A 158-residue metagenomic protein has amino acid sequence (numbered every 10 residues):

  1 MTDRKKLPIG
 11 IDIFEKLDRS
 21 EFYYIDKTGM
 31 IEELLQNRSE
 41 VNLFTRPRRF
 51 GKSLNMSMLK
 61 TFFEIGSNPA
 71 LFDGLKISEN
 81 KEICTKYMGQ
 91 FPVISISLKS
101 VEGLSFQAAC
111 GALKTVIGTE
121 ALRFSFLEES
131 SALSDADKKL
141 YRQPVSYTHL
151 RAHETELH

Functional and structural regions predicted by a protein language model:
M1-K5, F50-E64, S100-L104, F124 (+1 more regions): Charged, low-complexity, helix/coiled-coil-prone segments
M1-L7, K86-V93, A132-A136: Short, compositionally biased low-complexity segments
M1-N80: Walker A/P-loop-proximal flanking segment of P-loop NTPase domains
G10-I11, A112, G118-L150: Conserved P-loop NTPase mechanochemical-coupling segment
L34, L104, H158: Active-site-proximal flexible loops/turns
N68-F126: P-loop NTPase motor core
H149-H158: Single conserved hydrophobic/aromatic residue that forms the stacking wall/gate of nucleotide- or nucleobase-binding
